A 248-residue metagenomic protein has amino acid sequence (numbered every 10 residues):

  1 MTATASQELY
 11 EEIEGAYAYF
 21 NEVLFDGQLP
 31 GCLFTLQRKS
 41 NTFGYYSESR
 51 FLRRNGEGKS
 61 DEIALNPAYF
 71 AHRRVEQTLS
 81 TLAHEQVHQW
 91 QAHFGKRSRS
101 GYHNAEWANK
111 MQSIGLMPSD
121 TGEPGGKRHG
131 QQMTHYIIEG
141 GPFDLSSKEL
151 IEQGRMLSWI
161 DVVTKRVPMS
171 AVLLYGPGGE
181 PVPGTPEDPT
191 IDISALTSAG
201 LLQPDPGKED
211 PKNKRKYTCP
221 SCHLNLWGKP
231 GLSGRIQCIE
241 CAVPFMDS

Functional and structural regions predicted by a protein language model:
T2-H72, K96-S248: Metalloprotease/metallohydrolase-associated module, dominated by Zn2+-dependent proteases
R73-Q77, T81: Short, conserved micro-motifs enriched in small and acidic residues
S80-H93: Active-site recognition of the HExxH zinc-binding catalytic motif
